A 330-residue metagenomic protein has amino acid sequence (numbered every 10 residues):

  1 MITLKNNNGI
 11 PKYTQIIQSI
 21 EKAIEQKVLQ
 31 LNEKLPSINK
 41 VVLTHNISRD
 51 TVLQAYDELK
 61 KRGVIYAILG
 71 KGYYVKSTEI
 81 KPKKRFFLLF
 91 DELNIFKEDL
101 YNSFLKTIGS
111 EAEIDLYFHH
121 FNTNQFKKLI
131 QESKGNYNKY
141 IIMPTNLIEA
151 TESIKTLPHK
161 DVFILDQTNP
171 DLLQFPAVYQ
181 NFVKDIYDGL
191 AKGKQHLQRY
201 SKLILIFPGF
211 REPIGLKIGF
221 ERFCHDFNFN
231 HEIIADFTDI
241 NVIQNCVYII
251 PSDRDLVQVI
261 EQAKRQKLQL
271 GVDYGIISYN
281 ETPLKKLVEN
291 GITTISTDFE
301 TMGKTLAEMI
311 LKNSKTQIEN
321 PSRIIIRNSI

Functional and structural regions predicted by a protein language model:
M1-L43: Extreme N-terminal segment that seeds HTH/winged-HTH DNA-binding domains in transcriptional regulators
Q30-A67: N-terminal helix-turn-helix
I38, R62, Y73-Q131, Y137: Amphipathic helical "hinge" segments at domain boundaries
F87-L88, N136-T145, K202-P208, Q244-S252 (+1 more regions): Periplasmic-binding protein-like
N146-K184, N280-N290: Flexible loop/hinge segments that line or gate small-molecule binding clefts
T168-I204, I295-K315: Hydrophobic alpha-helical segments within soluble ligand-binding/sensing domains
D188-F227, I318-I330: An alpha-beta-alpha
R254-I330: Flexible loop/turn connectors
